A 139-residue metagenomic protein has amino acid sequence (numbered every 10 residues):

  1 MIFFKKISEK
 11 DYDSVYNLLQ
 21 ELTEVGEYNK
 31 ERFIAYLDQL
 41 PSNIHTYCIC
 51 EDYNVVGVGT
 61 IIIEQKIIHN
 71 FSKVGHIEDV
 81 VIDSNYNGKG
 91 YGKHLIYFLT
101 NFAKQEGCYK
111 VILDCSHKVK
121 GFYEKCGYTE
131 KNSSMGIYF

Functional and structural regions predicted by a protein language model:
I2, Y53-V58, G75: Glycine-rich phosphate/pyrophosphate-binding loop shared by adenosine-nucleotide-utilizing enzymes
I2-V15: A short beta-loop-alpha structural element at the N-terminal edge of CoA-dependent acyl/N-acetyltransferase catalytic
Y16-K30: Helix-loop element at the rim of GNAT/NAT acetyltransferase active sites that forms part of the acceptor-substrate
E27-C48, K66: Active-site rim helix/loop that mediates acceptor-substrate recognition in acyltransferases
C48, N54-I63, V81: Conserved beta-strand in the GNAT
Y86, G90-F98: Conserved acetyl-CoA pyrophosphate-binding loop and the N-cap/start of the following alpha-helix in GNAT-like
I96, A103-C115: Conserved GNAT acetyl-CoA-binding A-motif
V111-G121, G136-F139: Conserved beta-strand-loop-alpha-helix junction that forms the acyl-donor binding cleft
